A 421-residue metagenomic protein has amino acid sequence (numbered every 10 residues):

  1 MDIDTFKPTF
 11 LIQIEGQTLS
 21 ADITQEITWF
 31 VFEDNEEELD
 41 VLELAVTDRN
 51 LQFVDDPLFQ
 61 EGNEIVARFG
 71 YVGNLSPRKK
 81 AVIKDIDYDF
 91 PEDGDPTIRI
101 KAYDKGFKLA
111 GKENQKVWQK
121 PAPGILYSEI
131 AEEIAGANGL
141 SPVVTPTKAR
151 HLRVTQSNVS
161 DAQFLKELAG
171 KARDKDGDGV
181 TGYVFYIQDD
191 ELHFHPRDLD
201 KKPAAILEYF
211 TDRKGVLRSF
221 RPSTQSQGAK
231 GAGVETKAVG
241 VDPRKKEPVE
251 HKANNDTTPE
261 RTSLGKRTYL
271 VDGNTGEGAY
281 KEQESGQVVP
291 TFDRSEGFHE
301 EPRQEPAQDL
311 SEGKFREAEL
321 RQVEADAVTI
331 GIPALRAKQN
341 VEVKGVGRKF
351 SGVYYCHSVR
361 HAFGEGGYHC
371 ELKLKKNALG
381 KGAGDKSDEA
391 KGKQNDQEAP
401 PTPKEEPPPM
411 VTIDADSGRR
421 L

Functional and structural regions predicted by a protein language model:
M1-F107: Assembly/oligomerization scaffold segments
F6-F10, D40-L42, N63, P77-K84 (+8 more regions): Envelope-exposed proteins and targeting segments
E15-Q17, N35, T47-R49, G70-V72 (+10 more regions): Solvent-exposed coil/turn segments that connect beta secondary-structure elements in extracytoplasmic/periplasmic
W29-Q60, D212-L421: An acidic/polar, Gly/Ser/Thr-rich interaction patch typically located in mid-to-C-terminal regions of proteins
D95, A110-Q115, A204-E208, E250 (+1 more regions): Short, charged, solvent-exposed linker or helix-capping segments at domain edges/interfaces that act as flexible hinges
D95-I100, D104-G106, V144-R218: Short beta-strand-centered interaction patches in the first periplasmic/extracellular domains of large envelope
K108-E133, V143-E167, T329: Short acidic/polar beta-strand-loop edge motifs in secreted extracellular and Gram-negative envelope-associated
E132-L140, A169-D174, V343: Sec-exported extracytoplasmic/periplasmic mature domains
